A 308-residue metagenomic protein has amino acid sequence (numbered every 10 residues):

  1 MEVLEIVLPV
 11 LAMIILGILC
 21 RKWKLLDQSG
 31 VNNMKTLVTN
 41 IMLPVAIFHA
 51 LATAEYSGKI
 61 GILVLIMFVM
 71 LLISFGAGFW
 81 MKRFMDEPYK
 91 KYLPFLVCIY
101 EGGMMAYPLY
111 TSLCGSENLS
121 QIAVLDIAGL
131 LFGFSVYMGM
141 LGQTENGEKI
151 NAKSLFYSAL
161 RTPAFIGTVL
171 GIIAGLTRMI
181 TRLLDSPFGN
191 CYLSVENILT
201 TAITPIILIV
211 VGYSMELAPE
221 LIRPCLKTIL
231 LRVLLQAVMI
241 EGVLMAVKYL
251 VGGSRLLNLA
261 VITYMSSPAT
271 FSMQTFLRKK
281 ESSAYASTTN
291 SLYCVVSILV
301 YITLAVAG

Functional and structural regions predicted by a protein language model:
M1-G308: Alpha-helical transmembrane segments of multi-pass small-molecule/ion transporters
